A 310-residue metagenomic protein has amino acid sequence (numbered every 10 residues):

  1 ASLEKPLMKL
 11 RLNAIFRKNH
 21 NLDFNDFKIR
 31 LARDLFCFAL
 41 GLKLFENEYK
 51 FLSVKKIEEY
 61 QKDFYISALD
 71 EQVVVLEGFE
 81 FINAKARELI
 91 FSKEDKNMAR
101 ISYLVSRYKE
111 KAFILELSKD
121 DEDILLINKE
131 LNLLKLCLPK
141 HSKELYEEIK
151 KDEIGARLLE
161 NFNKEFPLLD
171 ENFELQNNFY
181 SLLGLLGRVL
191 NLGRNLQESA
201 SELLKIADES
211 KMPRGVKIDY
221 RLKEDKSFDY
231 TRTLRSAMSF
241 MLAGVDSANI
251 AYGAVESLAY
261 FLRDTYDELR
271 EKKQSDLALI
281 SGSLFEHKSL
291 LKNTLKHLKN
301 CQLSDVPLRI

Functional and structural regions predicted by a protein language model:
A1-I310: Acidic, glycine-enriched active-site microenvironments
